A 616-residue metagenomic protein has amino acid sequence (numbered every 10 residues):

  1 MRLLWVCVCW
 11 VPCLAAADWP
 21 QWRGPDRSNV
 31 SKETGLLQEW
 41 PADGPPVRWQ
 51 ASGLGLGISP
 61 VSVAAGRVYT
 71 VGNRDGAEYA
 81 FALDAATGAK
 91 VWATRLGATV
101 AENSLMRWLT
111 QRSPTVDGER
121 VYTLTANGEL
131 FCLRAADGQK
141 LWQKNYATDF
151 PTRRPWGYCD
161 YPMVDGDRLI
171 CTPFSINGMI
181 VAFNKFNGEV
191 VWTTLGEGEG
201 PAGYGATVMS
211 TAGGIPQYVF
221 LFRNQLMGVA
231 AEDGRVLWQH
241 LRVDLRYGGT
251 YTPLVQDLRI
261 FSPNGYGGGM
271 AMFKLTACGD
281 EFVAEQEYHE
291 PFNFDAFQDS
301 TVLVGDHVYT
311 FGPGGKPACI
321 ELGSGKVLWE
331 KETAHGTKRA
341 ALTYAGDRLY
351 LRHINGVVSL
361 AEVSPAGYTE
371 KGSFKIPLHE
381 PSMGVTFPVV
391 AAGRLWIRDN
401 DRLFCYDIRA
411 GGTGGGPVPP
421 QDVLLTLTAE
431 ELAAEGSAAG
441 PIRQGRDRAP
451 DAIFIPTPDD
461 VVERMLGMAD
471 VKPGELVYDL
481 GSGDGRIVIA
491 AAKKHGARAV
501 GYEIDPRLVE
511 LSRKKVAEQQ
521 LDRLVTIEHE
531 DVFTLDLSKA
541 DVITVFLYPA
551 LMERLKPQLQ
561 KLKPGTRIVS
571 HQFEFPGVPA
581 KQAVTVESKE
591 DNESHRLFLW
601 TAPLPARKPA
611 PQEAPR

Functional and structural regions predicted by a protein language model:
A16-A433: Noncatalytic, solvent-exposed loop/strand surfaces of beta-propeller-type extracellular/periplasmic domains
T428-K472: Class I SAM-dependent transferase core
G474-G483: Conserved class I S-adenosyl-L-methionine
R486-G496: Conserved SAM-binding loop of SAM-dependent methyltransferases across substrates and taxa, primarily the Class I
R498-E503: Conserved SAM-binding motif I beta-strand of class I
D505-K539: S-adenosyl-L-methionine
S538-R554: A short SAM/SAH-binding and catalytic strip from SAM-dependent methyltransferases
A550-P609: C-terminal substrate-binding/active-site "lid" region of AdoMet-derived donor-dependent transferases
